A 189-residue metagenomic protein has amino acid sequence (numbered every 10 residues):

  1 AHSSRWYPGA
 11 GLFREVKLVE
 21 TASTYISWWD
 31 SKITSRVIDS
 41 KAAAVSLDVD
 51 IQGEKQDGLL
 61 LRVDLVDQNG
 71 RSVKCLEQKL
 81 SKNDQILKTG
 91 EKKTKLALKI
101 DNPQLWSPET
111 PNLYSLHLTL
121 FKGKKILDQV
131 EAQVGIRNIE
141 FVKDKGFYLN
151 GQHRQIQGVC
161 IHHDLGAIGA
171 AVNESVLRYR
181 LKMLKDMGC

Functional and structural regions predicted by a protein language model:
A1-C189: Secreted/periplasmic carbohydrate-active enzymes, especially glycoside hydrolases
